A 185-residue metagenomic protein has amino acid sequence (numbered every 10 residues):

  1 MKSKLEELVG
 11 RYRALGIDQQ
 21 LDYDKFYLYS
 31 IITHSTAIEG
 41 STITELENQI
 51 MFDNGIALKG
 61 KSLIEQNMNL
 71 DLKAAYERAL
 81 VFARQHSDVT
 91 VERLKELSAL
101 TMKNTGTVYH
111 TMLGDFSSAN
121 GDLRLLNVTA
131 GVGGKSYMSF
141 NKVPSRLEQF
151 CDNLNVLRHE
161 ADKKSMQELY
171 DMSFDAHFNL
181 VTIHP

Functional and structural regions predicted by a protein language model:
M1-P185: FIC/Doc superfamily catalytic core
